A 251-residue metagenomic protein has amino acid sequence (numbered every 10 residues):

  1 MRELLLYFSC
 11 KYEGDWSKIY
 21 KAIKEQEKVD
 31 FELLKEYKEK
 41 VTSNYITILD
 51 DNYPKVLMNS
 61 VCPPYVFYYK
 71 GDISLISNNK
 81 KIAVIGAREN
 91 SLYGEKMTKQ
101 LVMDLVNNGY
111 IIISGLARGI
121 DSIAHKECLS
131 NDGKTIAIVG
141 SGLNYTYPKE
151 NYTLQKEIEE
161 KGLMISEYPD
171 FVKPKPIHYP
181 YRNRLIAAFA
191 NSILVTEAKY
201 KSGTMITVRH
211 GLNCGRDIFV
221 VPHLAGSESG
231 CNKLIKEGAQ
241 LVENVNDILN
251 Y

Functional and structural regions predicted by a protein language model:
M1-D51: Short, small/acidic-rich helices and loops at N termini and domain boundaries of DNA replication/processing enzymes
I48-Y251: Glycine-biased, small-residue-rich flexible motifs in mid-sequence functional cores and linkers
